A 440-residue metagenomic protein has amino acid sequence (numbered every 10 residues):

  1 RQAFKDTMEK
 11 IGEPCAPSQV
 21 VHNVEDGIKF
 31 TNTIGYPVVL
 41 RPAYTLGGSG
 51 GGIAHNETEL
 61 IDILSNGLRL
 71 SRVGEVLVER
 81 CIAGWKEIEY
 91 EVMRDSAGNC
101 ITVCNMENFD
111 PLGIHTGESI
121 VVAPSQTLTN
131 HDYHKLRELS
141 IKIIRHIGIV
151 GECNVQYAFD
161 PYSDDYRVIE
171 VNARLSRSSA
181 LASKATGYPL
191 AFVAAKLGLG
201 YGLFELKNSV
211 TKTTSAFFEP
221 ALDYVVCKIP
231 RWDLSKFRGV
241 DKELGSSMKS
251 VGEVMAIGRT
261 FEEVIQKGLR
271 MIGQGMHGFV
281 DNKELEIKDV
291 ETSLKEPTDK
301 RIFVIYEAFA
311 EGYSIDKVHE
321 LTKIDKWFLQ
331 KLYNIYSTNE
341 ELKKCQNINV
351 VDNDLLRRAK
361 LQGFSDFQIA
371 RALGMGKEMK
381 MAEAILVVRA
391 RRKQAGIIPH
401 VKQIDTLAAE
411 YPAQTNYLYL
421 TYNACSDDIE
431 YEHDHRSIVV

Functional and structural regions predicted by a protein language model:
R1-G51: A conserved helix-loop-beta module that forms one wall/lid of the active-site cleft in ATP-utilizing catalytic domains
Q2, I11-G12, I34-P37, G47 (+3 more regions): ATP-dependent carboxylate activation and anion-phosphoryl transfer catalytic cores that bind Mg-ATP to form
D6, K29, K142, R357 (+1 more regions): Surface-exposed charge patches
P17-S18, R41, N154, L329 (+2 more regions): Residue-level detector of family-conserved "landmark" positions at structurally sensitive sites
E320-Q330, R371-A390: Short, basic interhelical loop/turn and adjoining N-cap of the next helix at nucleic-acid- or acidic-partner-contacting
I348-L373, A408-I429: Intrinsically disordered, low-complexity basic tails/linkers immediately adjacent to helix-turn-helix/homeobox/MYB/SANT
L386, A390-V440: Non-catalytic terminal/interface segments that mediate subunit docking, oligomerization, and allosteric communication
